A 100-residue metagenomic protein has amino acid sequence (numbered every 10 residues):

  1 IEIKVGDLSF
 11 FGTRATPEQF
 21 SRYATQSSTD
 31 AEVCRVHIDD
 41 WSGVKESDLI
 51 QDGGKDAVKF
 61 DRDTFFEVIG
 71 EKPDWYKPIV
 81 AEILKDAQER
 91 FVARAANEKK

Functional and structural regions predicted by a protein language model:
E2-K100: Short, surface-exposed, charged amphipathic helix/loop patches that serve as local interaction elements
